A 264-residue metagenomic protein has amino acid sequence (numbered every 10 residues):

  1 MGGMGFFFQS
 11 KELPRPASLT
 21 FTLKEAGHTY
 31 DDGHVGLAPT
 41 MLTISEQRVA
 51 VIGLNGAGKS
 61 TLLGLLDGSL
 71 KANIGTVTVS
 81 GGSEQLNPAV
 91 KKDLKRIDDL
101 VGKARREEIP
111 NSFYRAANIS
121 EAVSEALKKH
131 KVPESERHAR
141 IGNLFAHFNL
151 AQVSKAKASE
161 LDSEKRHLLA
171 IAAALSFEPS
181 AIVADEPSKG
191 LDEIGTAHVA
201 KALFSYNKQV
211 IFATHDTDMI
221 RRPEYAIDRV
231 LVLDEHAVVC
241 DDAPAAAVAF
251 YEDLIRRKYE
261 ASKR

Functional and structural regions predicted by a protein language model:
D67: Helix-to-loop junction immediately C-terminal to a conserved catalytic motif
T76-R96: ABC ATPase NBD Q-loop/coupling interface
E107, R115-K129: Q-loop/switch helix immediately C-terminal to the Walker
S124, E136-V153: Conserved ABC ATPase "signature" region
K157-L161: Conserved ABC ATPase signature
I182-E186: Catalytic Walker B motif of ABC-type/P-loop ATPase nucleotide-binding domains
A237-A261: Conserved beta-strand-loop-alpha-helix hinge in the C-terminal portion of ABC ATPase nucleotide-binding domains
